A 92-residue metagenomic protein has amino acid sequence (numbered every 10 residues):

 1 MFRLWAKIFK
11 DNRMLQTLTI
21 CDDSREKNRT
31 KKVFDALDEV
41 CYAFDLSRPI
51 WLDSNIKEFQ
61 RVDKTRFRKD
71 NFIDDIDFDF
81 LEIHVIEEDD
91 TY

Functional and structural regions predicted by a protein language model:
F2-L4: Short structural boundary motif marking the start of a folded domain
A6, D11-R13: Amphipathic beta-strand/beta-sheet edge segments enriched in Tyr/Trp
K7, T19, H84-I86: Residue-level recognition of well-ordered beta-strand positions that form the cores of beta-sheet-rich folds across
D11, D23, I86-D90: Generic structural motif
M14-A43: Short, flexible N-terminal segments of the mature chain
A36-Y92: Acidic, low-complexity intrinsically disordered segments
